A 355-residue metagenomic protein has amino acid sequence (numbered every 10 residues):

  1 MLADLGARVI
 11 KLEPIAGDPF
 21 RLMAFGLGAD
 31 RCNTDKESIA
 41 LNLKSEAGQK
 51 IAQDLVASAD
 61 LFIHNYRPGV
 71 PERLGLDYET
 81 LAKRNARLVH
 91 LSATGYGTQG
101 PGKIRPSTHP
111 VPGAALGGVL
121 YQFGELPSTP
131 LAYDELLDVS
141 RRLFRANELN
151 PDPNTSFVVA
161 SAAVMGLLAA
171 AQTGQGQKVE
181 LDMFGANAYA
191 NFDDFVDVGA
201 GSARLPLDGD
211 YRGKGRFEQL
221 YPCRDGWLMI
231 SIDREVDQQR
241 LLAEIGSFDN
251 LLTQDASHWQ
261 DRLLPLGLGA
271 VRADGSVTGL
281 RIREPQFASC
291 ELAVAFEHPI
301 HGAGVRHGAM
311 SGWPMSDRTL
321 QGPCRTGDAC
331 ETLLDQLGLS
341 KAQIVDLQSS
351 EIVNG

Functional and structural regions predicted by a protein language model:
M1-A16, S58-L61, N65, R84-L91 (+1 more regions): Acyl-CoA thioester-binding alpha/beta core of soluble enzymes
M1-Q175, A203-L207, A256-D261, E331-G355: N-terminal helix-loop segment corresponding to the beta1-alpha1 unit of nucleotide/adenylate-binding folds
G28, E180, F217: Conserved beta-strand and immediately adjacent loop positions that scaffold enzyme active sites
I39-L41, L181, I230, A273: Hydrophobic residues at beta-strand termini and immediately following loops that shape nucleotide-binding pockets
V119, P127, F184, A190-F195: Residue-level detector of alpha-helical segments with a strong bias toward transmembrane helices and their helix-loop
D152, D182-M183: Active-site nucleophile and cofactor-binding loops and adjacent substrate-binding regions of central metabolic enzymes
A160-A162, F184, L241: Structural motif of enzymes handling amino- and sulfur-group chemistry
G176-D182: Conserved C-terminal helix/linker of AAA+ ATPases
